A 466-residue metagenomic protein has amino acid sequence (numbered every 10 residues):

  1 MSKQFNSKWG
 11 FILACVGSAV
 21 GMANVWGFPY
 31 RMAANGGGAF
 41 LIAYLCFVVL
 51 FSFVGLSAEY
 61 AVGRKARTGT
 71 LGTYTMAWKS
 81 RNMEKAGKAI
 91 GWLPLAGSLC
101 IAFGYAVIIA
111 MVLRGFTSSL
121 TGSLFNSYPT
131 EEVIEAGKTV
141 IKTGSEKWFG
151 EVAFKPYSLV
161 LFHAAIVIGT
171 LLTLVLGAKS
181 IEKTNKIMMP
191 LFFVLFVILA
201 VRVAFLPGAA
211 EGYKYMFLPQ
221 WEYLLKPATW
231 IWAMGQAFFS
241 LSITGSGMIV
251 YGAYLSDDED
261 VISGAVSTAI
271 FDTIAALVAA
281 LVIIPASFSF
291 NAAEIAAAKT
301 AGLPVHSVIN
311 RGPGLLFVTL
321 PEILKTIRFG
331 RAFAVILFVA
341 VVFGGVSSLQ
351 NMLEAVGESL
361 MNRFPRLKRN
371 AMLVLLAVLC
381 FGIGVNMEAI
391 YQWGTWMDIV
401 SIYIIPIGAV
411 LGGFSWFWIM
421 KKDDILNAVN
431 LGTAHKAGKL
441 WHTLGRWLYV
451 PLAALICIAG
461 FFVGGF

Functional and structural regions predicted by a protein language model:
M1-G27, G55-Y60, R64-W92, I134 (+2 more regions): Membrane-interface "cap" regions at the ends of multi-pass membrane proteins
S2-W9, E182-V346, F364, A371: Membrane-embedded translocation segments of transport machinery
K3, R31-N35, T68-L93, A106-A178 (+6 more regions): Inter-helical loop and helix-membrane interface segments of multi-pass membrane transporters/permeases
G10-F47, E211, S246-G252, S263-V266 (+2 more regions): Transmembrane helix-boundary motif of multi-pass solute transporters/channels
G10-I12, S18, L159, F271-L277 (+4 more regions): Loop-to-transmembrane helix boundary motifs in multi-pass membrane proteins
M22-G38, G169-E182, V201-K214, L225-A228 (+7 more regions): Transmembrane helix-loop junctions in multi-pass membrane proteins
G27-Y44, G63-R67, S180-M188, S263 (+5 more regions): Transmembrane helix-loop boundary segments of multi-pass membrane transporters
I90-L95, L353-A377, D398-C457: C-terminal membrane-solvent junction of multi-pass transporters and transport-like membrane proteins
